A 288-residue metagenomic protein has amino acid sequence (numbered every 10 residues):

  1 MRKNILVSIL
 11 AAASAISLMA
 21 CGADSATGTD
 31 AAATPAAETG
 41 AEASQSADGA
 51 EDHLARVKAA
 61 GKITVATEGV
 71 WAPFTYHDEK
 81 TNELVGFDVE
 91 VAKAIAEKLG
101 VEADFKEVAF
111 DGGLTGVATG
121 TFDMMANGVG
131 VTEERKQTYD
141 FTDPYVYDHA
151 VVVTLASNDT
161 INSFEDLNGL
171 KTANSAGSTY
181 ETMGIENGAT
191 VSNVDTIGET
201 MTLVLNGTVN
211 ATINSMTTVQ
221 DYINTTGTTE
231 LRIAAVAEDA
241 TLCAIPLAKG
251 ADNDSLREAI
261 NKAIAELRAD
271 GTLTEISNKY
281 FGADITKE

Functional and structural regions predicted by a protein language model:
L18-T39, S44: Bacterial lipoprotein signal-peptidase II cleavage site
G22-D24, V89-K98, S178, L242-A283: Extended ligand-binding regions for polar small-molecule ligands
D48-N127: Extracytoplasmic small-molecule ligand-binding "clamshell" domains of the periplasmic binding protein/Venus flytrap
I63-T64, G100-E102, A118-N127, L170 (+2 more regions): Alpha-to-beta junction loops
V89, F105-T115, D159, G177-S178 (+2 more regions): Short helix-initiation/N-cap motifs at beta->coil->alpha
V129-Q137, M183-E186, N210-A240: A ligand-binding cleft/hinge motif common to bilobed small-molecule-binding domains
Y147-T154, Q220, N224-K262, A283-E288: Periplasmic-binding protein-like
L155-K171: Flexible hinge/capping segments at coil-to-helix
